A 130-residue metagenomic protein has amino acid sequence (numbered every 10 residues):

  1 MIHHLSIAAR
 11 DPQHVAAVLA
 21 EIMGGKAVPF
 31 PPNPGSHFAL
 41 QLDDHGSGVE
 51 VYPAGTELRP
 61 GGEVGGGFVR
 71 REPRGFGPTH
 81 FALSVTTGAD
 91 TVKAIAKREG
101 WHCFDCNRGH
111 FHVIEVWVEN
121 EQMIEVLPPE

Functional and structural regions predicted by a protein language model:
M1, L5, E21, G46-P53 (+3 more regions): Polytopic alpha-helical membrane proteins, predominantly small-molecule transporters/carriers
M1-P32: Long, hydrophobic N-terminal alpha-helical segment
I2-R10, L40-Q41, G62-D90, I114-V116: Vicinal oxygen chelate
H14-A17, T87-A94: Short, conserved charged micro-motifs
V28-G35, D105-G109: A short, aromatic/hydrophobic, helix- or strand-capping loop or linear motif that either lines the entrance/gate
N33-G46: C-terminal "cap" of GNAT-fold acetyltransferases
E50, D90-E130: Vicinal oxygen chelate
L58-R59, M123: Short, acidic Gly/Pro/Ser/Thr-rich loop/turn segments
